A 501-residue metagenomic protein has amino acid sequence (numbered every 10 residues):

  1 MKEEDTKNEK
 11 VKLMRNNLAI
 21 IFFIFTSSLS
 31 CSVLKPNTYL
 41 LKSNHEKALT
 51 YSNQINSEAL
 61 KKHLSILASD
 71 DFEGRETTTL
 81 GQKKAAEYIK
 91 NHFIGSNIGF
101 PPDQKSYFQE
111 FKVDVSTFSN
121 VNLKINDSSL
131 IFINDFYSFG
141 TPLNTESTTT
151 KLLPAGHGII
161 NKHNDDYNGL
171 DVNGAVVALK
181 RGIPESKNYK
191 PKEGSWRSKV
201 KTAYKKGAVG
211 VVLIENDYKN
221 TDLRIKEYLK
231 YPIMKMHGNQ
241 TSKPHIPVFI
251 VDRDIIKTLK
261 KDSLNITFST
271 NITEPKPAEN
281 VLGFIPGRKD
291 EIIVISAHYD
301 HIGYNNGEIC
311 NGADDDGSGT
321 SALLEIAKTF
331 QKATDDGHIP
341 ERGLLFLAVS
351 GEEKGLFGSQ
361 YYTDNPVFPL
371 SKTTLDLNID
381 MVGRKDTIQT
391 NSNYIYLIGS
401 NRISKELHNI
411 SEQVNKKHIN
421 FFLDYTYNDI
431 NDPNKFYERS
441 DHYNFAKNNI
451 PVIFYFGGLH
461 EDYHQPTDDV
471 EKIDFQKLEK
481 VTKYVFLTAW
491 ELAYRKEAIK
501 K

Functional and structural regions predicted by a protein language model:
M1-S43: Bacterial Sec-dependent N-terminal signal peptides
S32-P102, I285-P286: N-terminal hydrophobic or amphipathic helices/low-complexity stretches enriched in small/hydrophobic/Pro/Gly
S43-N44, A48, D135-G169, M234-G312 (+2 more regions): Soluble metallo-hydrolase cores and metallopeptidase-like ectodomains found primarily in the secretory/periplasmic
D70-V176, G182-P184: Noncatalytic luminal/extracellular "stalk/propeptide" segments of secretory-pathway proteins
N134-Q240, C310, K328: Extracellular/luminal Protease-associated
V248, I256, R288-D290, V349-F454: Metal-dependent peptidase/peptidase-like ectodomains
K328, F456-K501: His/Asp/Glu-rich mid-to-C-terminal helical/loop segments that flank catalytic regions of hydrolases
K328-G355, D376-I379: Short helix-loop-beta-strand segments that form the rim/entrance of peptidase-like active sites
